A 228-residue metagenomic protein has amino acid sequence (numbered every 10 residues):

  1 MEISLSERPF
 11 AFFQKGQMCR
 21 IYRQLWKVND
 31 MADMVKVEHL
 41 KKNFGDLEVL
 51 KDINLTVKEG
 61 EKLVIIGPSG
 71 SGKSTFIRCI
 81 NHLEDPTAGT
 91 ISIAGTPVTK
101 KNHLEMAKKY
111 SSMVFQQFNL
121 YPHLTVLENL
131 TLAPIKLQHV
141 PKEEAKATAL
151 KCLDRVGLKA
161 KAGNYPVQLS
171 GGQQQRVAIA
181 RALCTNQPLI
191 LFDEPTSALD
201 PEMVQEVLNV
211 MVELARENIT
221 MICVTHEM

Functional and structural regions predicted by a protein language model:
S4-S6: Serine residues within intrinsically disordered or low-complexity segments
R8-K41: ABC-family P-loop ATPase nucleotide-binding domain
A32-M228: ABC family nucleotide-binding domain
